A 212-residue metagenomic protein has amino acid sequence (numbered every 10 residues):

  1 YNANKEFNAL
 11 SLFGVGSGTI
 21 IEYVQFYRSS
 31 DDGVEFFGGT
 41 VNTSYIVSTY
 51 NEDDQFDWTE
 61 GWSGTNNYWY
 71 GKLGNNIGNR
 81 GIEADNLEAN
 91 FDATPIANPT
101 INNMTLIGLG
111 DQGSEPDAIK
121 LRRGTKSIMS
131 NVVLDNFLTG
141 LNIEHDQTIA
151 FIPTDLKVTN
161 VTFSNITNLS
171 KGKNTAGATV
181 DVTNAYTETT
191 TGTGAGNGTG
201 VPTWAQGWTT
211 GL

Functional and structural regions predicted by a protein language model:
Y1-D31, E35-L212: Extracellular beta-rich repeat passengers
